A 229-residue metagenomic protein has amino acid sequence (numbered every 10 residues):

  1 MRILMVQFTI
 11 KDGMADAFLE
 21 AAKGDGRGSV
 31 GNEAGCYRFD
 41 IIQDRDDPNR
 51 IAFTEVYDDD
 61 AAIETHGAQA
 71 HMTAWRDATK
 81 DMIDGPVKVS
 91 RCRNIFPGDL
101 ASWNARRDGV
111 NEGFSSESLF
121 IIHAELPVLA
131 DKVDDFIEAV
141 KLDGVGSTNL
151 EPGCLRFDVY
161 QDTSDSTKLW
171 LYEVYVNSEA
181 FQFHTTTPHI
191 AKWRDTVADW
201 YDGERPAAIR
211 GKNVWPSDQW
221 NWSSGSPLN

Functional and structural regions predicted by a protein language model:
R2-T9, R38-A68, F120-P127, R156-T187: Short, well-ordered beta-strand segments in beta-rich or mixed alpha/beta enzyme and ligand-binding folds
Q7, K11-G13, E20-G26, R45 (+7 more regions): N-terminal/domain-start segments enriched in small and hydrophobic, helix-friendly residues, covering either
D16-E20, N32, D134-V140, N149-P152: Extended intrinsically disordered, low-complexity coil regions enriched in Ser, Thr, Gly, Ala and often Pro
G24-R38, V56-R91, G146-L155, V174-R210: An amphipathic, aromatic/His-enriched active-site/gating alpha helix that lines ligand/cofactor pockets
Y37-R38, R107-G109, K141, L155-R156: Short structured motifs
I42-N49, A74-S118, D158-T167, R194-N229: Glycine-rich beta-strand-turn "strand-cap" elements at beta-sheet edges
N111-N149: Surface-exposed interaction/gating patches
